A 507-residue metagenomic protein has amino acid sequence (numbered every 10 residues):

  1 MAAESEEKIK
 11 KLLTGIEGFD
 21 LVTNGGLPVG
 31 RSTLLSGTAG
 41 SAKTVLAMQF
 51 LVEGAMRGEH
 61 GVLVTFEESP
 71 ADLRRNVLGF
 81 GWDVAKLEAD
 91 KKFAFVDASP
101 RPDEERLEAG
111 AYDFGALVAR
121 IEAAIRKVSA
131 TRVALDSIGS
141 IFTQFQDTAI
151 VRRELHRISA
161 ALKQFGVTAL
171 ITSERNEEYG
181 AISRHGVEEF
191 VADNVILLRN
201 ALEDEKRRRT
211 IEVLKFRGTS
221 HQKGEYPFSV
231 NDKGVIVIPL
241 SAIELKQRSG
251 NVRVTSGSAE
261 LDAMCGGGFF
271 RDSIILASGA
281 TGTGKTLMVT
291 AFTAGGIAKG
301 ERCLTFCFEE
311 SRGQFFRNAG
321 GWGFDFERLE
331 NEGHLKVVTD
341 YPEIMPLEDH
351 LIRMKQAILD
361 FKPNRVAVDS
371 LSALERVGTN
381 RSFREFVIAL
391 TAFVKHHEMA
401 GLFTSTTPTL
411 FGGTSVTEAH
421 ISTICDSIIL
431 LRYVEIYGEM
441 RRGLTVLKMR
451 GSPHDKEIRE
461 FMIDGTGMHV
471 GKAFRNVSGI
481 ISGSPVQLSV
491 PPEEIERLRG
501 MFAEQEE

Functional and structural regions predicted by a protein language model:
M1-K10, P100, V118-A119, A123-V128 (+5 more regions): Conserved P-loop NTPase
V22-L87, F93, M264-F326: Walker A/P-loop NTP-binding active-site region of P-loop NTPases, recognizing the glycine-rich GxxxxGKT/S
N24, S32-L35, A39, L46 (+6 more regions): Scaffold/interface architecture of coatomer-like assemblies
G30, R57-H60, K91-K92, F165-V167 (+10 more regions): Short glycine-/polar-rich loops that comprise or flank the Walker A/P-loop and associated switch/sensor motifs
T33, E108-F190, V195, L287 (+2 more regions): P-loop NTPase motor core
F50, G81, A181-G186, L197-N200 (+7 more regions): Short beta-alpha junctions and helix-cap segments that line functional grooves
E59-F145, E301-E385, T466: Conserved inter-motif catalytic segment of the P-loop NTP-binding fold
E67-A71, G79, S99-D103, G139-I141 (+17 more regions): Conserved nucleotide-binding/hydrolysis micro-motifs of P-loop NTPases
